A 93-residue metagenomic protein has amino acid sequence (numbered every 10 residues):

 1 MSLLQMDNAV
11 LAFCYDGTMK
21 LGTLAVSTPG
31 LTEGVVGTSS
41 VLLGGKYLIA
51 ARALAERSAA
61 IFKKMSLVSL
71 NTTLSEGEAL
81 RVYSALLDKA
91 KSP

Functional and structural regions predicted by a protein language model:
M1-E56, A60-I61, M65-N71, K89-P93: Conserved mixed alpha/beta catalytic, RNA-binding, or beta-rich assembly cores of soluble enzyme, regulatory
L24, E78-A79: Short, well-ordered secondary-structure micro-motifs
T72-E76: A generic structural motif
A79-P93: Short secondary-structure subsegments characteristic of cysteine-rich extracellular domains
